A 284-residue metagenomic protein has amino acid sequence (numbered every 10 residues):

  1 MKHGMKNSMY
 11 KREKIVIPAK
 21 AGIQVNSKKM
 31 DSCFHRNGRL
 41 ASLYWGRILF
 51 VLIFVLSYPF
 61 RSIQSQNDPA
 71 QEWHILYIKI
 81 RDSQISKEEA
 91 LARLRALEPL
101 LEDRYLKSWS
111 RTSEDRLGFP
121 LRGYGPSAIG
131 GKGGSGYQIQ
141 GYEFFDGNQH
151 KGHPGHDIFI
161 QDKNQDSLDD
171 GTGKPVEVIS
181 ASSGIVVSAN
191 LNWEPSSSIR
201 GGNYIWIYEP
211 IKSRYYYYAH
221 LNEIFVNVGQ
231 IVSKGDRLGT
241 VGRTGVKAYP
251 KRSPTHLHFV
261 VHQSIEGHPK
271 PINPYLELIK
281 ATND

Functional and structural regions predicted by a protein language model:
M1-Q64: Intrinsic disorder/low-complexity segments
P59-E177, L278-D284: Polar/charged, compositionally biased leader and regulatory segments
D68-A96, V228-D236, T240-R243, Y249-D284: Acidic, glycine-rich catalytic/binding loops that coordinate metals and/or anionic ligands
H156-D170, R214, H220-L221, V261-P269: Small beta-barrel nucleic-acid-binding modules, principally OB-folds
D157, W206, Y217, T240 (+1 more regions): Conserved beta-strand positions that form and line the central face of beta-propeller blades
D162, N190, I211, N222-F225 (+2 more regions): A generic structural motif
T172-P175, I179-N222, R252-H256: Zn2+-dependent peptidoglycan hydrolase active-site motif and core
E177-A189, V226-V241: Short, well-structured beta-strand-loop connectors
